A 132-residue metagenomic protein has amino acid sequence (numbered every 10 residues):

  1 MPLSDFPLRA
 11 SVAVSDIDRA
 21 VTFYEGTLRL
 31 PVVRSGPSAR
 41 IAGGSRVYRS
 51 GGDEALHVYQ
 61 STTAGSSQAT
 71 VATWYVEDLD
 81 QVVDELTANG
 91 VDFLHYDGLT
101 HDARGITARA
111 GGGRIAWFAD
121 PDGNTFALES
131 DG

Functional and structural regions predicted by a protein language model:
M1-L3, W74, V83-G132: Vicinal oxygen chelate
M1-R19, A69-A72, E129-G132: N-terminal beta-strand motif that seeds the catalytic metal site of vicinal oxygen chelate
R19-P31: Amphipathic alpha-helical segments
F23, L79-E85: Short amphipathic alpha-helices within nucleic acid-binding modules
P31-E77, L94-H95, R104, T125-S130: Conserved short beta-strand elements that form part of the metal-binding/catalytic scaffold of enzyme active sites
